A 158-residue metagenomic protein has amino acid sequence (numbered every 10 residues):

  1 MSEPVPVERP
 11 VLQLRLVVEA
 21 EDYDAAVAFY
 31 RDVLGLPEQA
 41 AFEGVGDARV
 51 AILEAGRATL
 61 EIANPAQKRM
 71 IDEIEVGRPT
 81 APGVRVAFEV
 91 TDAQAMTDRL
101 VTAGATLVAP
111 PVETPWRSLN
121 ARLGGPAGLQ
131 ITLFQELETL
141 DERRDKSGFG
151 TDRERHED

Functional and structural regions predicted by a protein language model:
M1-V27, V84-F88, E136-D158: N-terminal beta-strand motif that seeds the catalytic metal site of vicinal oxygen chelate
P4, D72-V76: Short, P/G- and charge-enriched loop/turn segments at secondary-structure junctions
E8-P10, V17-L60: Core segments of cupin and vicinal oxygen chelate
V17, P37-V45, V112, F134-R144: Conserved catalytic-core motifs of GNAT/GCN5-like acyltransferases
A20-D24, P79-Q130: Vicinal oxygen chelate
L53-G56, L123-P126, E136: Active-site beta-strand termini and strand-to-loop segments that position acidic
G56-L60, A66-R69, D92-A95: Short, charged/polar surface micro-motifs in flexible loops or helix N-caps
N64-M70, Q135-E138: Acetyl-CoA-dependent GNAT
